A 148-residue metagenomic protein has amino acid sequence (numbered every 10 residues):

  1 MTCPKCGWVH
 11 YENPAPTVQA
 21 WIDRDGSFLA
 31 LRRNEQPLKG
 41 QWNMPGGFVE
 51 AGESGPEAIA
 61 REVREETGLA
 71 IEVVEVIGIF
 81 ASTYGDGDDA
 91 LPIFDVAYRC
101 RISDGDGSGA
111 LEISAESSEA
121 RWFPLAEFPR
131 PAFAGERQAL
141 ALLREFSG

Functional and structural regions predicted by a protein language model:
M1-Q19: Acidic, metal-coordinating catalytic segment for phosphate/diphosphate chemistry, firing primarily on the Nudix
E12-P14, Q41, D88-F94, E112-S117: A generic structural micro-feature
A20, V76, Y98-C100: A structural signal for short, well-ordered beta-strand segments
I22-D23, A30, C100-I102, W122: Conserved hydrophobic "DFG−1" position in protein kinase catalytic cores
D23-E65: Conserved Nudix-box catalytic region and its N-terminal flanking loop in Nudix hydrolases and closely related
A70-I79: A short coil-to-beta-strand element that immediately follows conserved catalytic motifs
F80-G109: Active-site-adjacent beta-strand/loop module that shapes the phosphate/pyrophosphate-binding cleft
G107-G148: Nudix hydrolase/Nudix homology domain
